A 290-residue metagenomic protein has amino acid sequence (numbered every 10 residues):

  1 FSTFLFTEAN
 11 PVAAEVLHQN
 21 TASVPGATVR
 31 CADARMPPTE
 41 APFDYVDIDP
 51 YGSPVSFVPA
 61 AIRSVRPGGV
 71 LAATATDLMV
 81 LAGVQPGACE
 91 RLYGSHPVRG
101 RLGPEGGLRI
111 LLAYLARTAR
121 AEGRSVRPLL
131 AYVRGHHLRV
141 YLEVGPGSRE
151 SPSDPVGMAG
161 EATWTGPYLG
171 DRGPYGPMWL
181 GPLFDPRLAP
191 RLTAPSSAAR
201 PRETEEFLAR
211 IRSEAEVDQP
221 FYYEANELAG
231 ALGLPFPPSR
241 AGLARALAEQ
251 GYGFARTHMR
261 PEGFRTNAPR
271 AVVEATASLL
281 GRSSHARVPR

Functional and structural regions predicted by a protein language model:
F1-R290: SAM-dependent transferase fold signal centered on methyltransferase-like domains, encompassing both Class I
